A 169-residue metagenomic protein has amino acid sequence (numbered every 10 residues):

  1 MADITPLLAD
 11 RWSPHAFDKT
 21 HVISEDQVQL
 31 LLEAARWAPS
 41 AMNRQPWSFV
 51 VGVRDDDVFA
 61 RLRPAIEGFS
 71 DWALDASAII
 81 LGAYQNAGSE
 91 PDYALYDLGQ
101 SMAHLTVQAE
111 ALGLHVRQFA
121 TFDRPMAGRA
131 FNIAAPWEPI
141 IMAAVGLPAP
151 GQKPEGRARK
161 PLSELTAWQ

Functional and structural regions predicted by a protein language model:
M1-A78, Q169: N-terminal amphipathic, basic helical "cap/leader" segment at the start of enzyme domains
P6-L8, S13-V22, I141-Q169: C-terminal helix-cap and adjacent tail motif
A35, I80, N86-F131, A143: Small-aliphatic-rich amphipathic alpha-helix that forms the alpha element of a beta-alpha
R44-W47, A111-L114, I140: Short secondary-structure junction motifs
R54-F59, N86-G88, P125, A149: Short, charged/polar surface micro-motifs in flexible loops or helix N-caps
R61, P91-D92, Q152-R157: Short, charged, solvent-exposed linker or helix-capping segments at domain edges/interfaces that act as flexible hinges
R63-I66, N86-E90, T166: Helix-biased detector of long, well-ordered alpha-helical tracts
S70-G82, I133-E155: A glycine-rich helix N-cap at a beta->alpha junction
